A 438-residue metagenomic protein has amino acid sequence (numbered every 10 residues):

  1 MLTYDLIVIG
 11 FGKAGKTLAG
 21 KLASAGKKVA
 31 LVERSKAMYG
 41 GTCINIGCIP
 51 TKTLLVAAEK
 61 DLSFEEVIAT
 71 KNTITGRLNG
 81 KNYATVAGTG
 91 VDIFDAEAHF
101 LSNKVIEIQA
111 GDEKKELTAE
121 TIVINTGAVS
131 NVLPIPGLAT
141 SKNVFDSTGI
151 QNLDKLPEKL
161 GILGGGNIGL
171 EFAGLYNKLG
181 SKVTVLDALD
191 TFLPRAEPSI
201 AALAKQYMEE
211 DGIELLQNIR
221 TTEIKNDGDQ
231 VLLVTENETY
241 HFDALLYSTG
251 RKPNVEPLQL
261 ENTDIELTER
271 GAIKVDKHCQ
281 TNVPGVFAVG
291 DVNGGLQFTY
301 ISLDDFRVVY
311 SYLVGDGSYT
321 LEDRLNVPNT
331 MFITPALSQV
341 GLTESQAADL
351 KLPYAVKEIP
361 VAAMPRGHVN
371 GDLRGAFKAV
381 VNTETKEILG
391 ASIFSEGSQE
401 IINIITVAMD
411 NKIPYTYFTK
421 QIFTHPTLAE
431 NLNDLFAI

Functional and structural regions predicted by a protein language model:
M1-G12, L156-G166: Beta1/beta-strand and adjacent pyrophosphate-binding region of the FAD-binding site in flavoprotein oxidoreductases
L2, T42-E116, R195-T222, E344-Q346 (+1 more regions): N-terminal Rossmann-like dinucleotide/flavin-binding domain of flavoprotein oxidoreductases that bind FAD/FMN
Y4-L6, F11-R77, L175-R195, L325 (+1 more regions): Beta1-alpha1 glycine-rich phosphate/pyrophosphate-binding loop at the start of Rossmann-like nucleotide-binding domains
I9-A37, T42, I49, T53 (+1 more regions): Flexible, glycine-rich terminal cap/loop adjacent to redox cofactors in electron-transfer oxidoreductases
G40, T73-N79, Q151-N152, P157-G161 (+3 more regions): Rossmann-like dinucleotide-binding cores of NAD(P)H-dependent redox enzymes
C48, T126-K182, L186, E214-L215 (+3 more regions): Glycine-rich dinucleotide-binding loop and its adjacent helix/turn
D92-D95, H99-A110, L117, G180-K277: A Rossmann-like FAD-binding core segment of flavoenzymes
T140-P157, T239-D316: FAD-site-proximal beta/loop scaffold in flavoenzymes
